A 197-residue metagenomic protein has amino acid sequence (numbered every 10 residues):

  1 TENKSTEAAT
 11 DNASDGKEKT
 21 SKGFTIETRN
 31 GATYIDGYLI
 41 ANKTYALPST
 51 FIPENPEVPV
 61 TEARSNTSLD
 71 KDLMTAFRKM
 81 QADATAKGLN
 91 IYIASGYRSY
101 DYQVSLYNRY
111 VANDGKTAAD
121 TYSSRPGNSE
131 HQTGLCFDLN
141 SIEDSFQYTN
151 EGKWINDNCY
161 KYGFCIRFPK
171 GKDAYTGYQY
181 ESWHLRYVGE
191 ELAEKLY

Functional and structural regions predicted by a protein language model:
T1-G96, Y100-Y197: Extracytoplasmic cell-surface/polysaccharide-interacting catalytic and binding patches
